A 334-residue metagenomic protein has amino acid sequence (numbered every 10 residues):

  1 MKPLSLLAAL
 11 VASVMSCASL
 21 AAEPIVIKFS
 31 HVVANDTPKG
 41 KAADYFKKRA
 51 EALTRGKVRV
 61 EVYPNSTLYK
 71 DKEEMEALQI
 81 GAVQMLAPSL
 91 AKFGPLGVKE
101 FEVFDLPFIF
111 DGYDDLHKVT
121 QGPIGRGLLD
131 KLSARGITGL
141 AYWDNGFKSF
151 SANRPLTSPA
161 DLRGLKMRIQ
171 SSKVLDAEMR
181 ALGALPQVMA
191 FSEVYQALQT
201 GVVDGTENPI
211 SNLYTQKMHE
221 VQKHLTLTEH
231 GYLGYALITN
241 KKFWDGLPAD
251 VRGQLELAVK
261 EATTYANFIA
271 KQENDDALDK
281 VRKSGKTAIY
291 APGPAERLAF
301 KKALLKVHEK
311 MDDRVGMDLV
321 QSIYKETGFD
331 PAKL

Functional and structural regions predicted by a protein language model:
M1-L7: Bacterial N-terminal signal peptides that target proteins for export
S16-S19: N-terminal signal peptide c-region/cleavage motif recognized by signal peptidases
A22-D115, P123-L334: N-terminal secretory/targeting leader peptides
